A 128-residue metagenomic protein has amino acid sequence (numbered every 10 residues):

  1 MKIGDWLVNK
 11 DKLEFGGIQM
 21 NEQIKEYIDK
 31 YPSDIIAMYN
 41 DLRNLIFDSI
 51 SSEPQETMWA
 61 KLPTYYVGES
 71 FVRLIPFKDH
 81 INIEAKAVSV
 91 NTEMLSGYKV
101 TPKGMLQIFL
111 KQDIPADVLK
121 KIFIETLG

Functional and structural regions predicted by a protein language model:
K2-G128: Charge-dense, helix-prone N-terminal extensions
